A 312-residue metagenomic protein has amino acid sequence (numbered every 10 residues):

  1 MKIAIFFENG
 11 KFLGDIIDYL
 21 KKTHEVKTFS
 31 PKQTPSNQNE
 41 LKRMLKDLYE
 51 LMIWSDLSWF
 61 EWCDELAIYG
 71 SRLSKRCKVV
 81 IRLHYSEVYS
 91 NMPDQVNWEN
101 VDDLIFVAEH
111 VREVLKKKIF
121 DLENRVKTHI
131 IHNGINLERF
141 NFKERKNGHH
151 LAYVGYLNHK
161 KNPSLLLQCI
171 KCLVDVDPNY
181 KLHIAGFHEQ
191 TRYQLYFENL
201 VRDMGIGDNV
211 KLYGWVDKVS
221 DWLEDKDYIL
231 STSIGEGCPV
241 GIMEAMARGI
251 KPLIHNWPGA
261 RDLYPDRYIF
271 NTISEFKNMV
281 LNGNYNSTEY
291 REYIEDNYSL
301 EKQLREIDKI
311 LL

Functional and structural regions predicted by a protein language model:
P31-T34, K181-Y196: Glycosyltransferase donor-sugar binding loop
Y89-P93, H132-H149: Acidic anion/phosphate-binding donor-loop and adjacent secondary structure in glycosyltransferase catalytic cores
N91, N100-K127, H132-L137: A short, active-site helix/loop in glycosyltransferases that binds the activated sugar's phosphate group
R139, N282-L312: A charged, aromatic-enriched C-terminal amphipathic alpha-helix characteristic of glycosyltransferases across folds
E144-K161, L166-C172, H183: Conserved donor-binding/catalytic core segment of Leloir-type glycosyltransferases
L195-G214: Nucleotide-activated donor-binding/catalytic signature segment of Leloir-type glycosyltransferases, i.e., the conserved
I234: Aromatic "clamp/platform" in nucleotide-sugar-dependent glycosyltransferases that forms part of the donor/acceptor
K251-I254: Short hydrophobic beta-strand element within catalytic cores of glycosyltransferases and related nucleotide-activated
